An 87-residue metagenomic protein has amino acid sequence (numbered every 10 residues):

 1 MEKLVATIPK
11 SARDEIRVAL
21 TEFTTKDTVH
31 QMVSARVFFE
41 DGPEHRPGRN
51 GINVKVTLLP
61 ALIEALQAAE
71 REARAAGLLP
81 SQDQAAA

Functional and structural regions predicted by a protein language model:
M1-R13: Negatively charged, low-complexity tracts enriched in Asp/Glu with abundant Ser/Thr
A6, E22, P80-S81: Generic detector of low-complexity/intrinsically disordered segments and short hydrophobic N-terminal stretches
P9, A19-T21, T57: A structural detector for beta-sheet-dominated domains
E15-N50: A short, structured beta-strand/loop element
I52-A87: Mixed-charge, Lys/Arg-enriched low-complexity segments
